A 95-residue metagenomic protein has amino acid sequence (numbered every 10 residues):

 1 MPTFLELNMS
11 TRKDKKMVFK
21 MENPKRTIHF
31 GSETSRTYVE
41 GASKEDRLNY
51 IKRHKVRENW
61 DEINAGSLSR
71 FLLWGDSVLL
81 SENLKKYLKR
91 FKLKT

Functional and structural regions predicted by a protein language model:
M1-T95: Arg/Lys-rich, low-complexity, intrinsically disordered basic segments
